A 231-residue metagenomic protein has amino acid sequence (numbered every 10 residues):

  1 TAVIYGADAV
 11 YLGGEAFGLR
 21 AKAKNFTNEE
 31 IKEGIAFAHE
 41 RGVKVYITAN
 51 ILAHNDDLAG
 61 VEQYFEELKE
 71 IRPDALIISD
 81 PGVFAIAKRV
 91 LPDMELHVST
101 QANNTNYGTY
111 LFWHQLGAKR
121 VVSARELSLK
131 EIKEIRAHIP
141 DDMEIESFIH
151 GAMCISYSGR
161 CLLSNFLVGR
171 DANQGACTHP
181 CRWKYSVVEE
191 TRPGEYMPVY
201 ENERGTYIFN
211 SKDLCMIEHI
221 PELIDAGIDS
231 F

Functional and structural regions predicted by a protein language model:
T1-N104, G108, V122, K130-F231: Active-site pocket-lining/capping segments in soluble small-molecule metabolic enzymes
G117-A118: As written
